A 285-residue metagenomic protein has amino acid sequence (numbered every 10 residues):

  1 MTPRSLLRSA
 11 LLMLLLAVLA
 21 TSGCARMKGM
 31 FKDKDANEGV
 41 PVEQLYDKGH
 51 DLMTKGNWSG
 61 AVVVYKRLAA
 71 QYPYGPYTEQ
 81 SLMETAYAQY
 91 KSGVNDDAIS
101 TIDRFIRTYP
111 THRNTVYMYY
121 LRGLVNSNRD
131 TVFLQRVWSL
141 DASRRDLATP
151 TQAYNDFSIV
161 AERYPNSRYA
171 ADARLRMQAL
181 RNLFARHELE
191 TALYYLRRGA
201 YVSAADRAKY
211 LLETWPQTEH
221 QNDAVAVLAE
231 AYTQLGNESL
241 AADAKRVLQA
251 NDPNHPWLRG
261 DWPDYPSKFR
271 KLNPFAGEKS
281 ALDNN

Functional and structural regions predicted by a protein language model:
M1-L11: Bacterial N-terminal signal peptides that target proteins for export
T2, G23-N285: Acidic, polar-rich low-complexity tracts and alpha-helical solenoid repeat scaffolds
A10-T21: Bacterial N-terminal signal peptides
